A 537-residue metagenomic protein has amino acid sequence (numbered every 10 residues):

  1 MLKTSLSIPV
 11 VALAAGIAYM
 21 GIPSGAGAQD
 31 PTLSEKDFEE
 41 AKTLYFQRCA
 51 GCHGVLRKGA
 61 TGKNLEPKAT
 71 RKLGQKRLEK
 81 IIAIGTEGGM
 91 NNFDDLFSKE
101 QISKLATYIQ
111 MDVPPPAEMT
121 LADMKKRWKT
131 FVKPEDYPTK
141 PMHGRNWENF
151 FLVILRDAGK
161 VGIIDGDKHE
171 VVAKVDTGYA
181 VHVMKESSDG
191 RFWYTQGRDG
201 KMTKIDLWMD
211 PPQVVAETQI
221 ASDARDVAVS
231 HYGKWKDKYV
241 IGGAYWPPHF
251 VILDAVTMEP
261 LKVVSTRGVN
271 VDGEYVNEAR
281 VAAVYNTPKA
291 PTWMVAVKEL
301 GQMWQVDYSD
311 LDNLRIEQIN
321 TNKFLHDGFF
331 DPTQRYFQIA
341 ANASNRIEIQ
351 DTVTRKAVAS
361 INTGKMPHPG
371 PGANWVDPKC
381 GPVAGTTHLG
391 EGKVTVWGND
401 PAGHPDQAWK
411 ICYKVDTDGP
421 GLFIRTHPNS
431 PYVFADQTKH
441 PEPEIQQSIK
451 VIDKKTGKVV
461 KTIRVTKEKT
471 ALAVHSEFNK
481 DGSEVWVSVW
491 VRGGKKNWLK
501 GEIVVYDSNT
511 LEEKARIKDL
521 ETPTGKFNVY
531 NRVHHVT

Functional and structural regions predicted by a protein language model:
G25-L44, T139: Electrostatic cytochrome c docking/interface patches
P31, E35, G51, L56-A60 (+1 more regions): Extracytoplasmic electron-transfer domains, predominantly the class I c-type cytochrome c fold
K129-N146, K185-S188, V227-K236, V276-K289 (+5 more regions): Structural signature of eukaryotic scaffold interfaces centered on beta-propeller domains
K160, M202-K204, P248-I252, G301-Q305 (+4 more regions): Structural motif
E170-V175, Q213-Q219, E259-E274, D312-I319 (+4 more regions): A short beta-strand motif characteristic of beta-propeller blades
I205-D210, L253-L261, D307-L311, T352-K356 (+3 more regions): Short loop/turn segments immediately following beta-strands, especially the blade-tip and inter-blade linker loops
Q219-E299, D312-N320: Asp-box/WD-like beta-propeller blade repeats and closely related beta-sheet repeat scaffolds
G381-T386, G392-V394, D418-G501: Loop/turn-rich, solvent-exposed surfaces of beta-rich toroidal or solenoidal domains
